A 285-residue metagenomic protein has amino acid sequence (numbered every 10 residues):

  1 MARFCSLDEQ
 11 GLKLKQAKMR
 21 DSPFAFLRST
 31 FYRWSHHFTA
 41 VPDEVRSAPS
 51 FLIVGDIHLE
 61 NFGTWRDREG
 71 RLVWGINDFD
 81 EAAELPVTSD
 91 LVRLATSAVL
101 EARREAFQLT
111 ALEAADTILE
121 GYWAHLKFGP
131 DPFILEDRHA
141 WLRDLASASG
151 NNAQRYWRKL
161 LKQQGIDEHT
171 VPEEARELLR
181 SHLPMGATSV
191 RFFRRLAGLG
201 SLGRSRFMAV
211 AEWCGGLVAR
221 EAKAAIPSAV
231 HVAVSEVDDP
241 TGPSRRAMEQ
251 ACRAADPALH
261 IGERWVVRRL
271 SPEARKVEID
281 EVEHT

Functional and structural regions predicted by a protein language model:
M1-V54, L59-A148, S181-T285: Conserved ATP-binding subdomain of kinase catalytic cores across diverse folds
H139-E174: Long, low-complexity segments enriched in small/aliphatic residues
I166-S189: C-terminal, beta-rich DNA-binding module of retroviral/retroelements integrases
